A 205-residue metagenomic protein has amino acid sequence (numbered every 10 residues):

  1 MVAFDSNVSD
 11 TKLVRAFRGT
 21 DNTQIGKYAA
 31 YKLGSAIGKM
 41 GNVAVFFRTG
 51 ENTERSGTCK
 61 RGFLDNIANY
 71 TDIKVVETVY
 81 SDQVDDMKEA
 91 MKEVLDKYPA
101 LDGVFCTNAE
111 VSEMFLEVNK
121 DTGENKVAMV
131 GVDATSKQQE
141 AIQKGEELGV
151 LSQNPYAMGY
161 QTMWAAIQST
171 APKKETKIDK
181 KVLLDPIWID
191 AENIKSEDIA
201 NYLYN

Functional and structural regions predicted by a protein language model:
M1, F63, K74-V76, Y80-A141: Hydrophobic alpha-helical
M1-Q24, N42, T135-L148: Flexible loop/hinge segments that line or gate small-molecule binding clefts
N7-D10, T23, T49-T53, Y80-D85 (+3 more regions): Solvent-exposed loop/turn segments at secondary-structure junctions within structured extracellular/periplasmic domains
L13-T20, T49-T53, V75-V79, A100-D102: Second-shell loop/turn segments in exported
F17-V43, M87-K88, A134-Q138, N154-K174: Hydrophobic alpha-helical segments within soluble ligand-binding/sensing domains
D21-I25, A29, V45-L64, V79-V84: Extracytoplasmic ligand-binding site segments that recognize negatively charged/polar headgroups
N66-I67, A157-N205: Hinge/cleft segment of the Venus flytrap/periplasmic-binding protein
